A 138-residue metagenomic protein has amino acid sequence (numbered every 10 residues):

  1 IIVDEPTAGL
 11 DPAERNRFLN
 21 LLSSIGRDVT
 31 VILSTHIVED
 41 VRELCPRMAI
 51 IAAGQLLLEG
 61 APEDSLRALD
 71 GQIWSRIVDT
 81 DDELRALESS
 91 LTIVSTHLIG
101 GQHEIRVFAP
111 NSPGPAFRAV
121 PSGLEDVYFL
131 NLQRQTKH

Functional and structural regions predicted by a protein language model:
I1-E5, L10: Catalytic Walker B motif of ABC-type/P-loop ATPase nucleotide-binding domains
P12-E14: Helix N-cap at the start of a conserved alpha-helix in ABC-type nucleotide-binding domains
R17-R106: ABC transporter nucleotide-binding domain
V94-H138: C-terminal coupling/interaction segments
